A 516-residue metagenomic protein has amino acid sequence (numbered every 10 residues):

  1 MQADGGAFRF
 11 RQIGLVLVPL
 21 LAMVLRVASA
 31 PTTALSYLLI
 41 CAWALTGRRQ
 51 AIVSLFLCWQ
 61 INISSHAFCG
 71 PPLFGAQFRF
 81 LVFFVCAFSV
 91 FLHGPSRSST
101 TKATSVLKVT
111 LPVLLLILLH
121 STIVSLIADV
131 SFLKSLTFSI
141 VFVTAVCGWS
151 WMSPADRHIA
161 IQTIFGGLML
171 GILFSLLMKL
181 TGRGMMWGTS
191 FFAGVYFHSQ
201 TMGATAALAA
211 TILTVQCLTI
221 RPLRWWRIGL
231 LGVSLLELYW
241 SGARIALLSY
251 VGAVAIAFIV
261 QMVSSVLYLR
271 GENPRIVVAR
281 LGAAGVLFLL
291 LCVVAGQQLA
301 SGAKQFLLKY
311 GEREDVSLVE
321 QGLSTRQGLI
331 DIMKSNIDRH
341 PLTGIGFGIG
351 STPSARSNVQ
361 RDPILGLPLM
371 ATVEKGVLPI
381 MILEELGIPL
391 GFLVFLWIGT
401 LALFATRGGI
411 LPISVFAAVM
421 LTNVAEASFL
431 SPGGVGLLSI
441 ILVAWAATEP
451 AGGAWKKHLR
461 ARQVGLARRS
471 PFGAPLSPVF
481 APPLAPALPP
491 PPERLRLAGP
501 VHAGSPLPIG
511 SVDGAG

Functional and structural regions predicted by a protein language model:
M1-I13, T219, L223, A284-L289 (+2 more regions): A juxtamembrane structural motif centered on a specific transmembrane helix
Q2-H93, L119-V124, V419-L421: N-terminal signal-anchor transmembrane segment
W43, V254, W397-I398, R407-V424 (+1 more regions): Transmembrane alpha-helices of multi-pass inner-membrane enzymes
A76-A87, A103-T122, L126-S150, T163-F165: Aromatic-anchored transmembrane helix interface
L118, T122, H158-M185, F197-S264 (+1 more regions): Alpha-helical transmembrane segments of multi-pass inner-membrane proteins
L176-G182, W240, F258-S317, S335 (+1 more regions): A membrane-periplasm/extracellular boundary helix in multi-pass inner-membrane enzymes that assemble envelope glycans
A193, D315-D331, S335-R339, T343-L386: Long extracytoplasmic/lumenal interhelical loops at the membrane interface of multi-pass membrane proteins
I382-M420, G499, S505-L507, D513: Hydrophobic transmembrane alpha-helices and their immediate junctions
